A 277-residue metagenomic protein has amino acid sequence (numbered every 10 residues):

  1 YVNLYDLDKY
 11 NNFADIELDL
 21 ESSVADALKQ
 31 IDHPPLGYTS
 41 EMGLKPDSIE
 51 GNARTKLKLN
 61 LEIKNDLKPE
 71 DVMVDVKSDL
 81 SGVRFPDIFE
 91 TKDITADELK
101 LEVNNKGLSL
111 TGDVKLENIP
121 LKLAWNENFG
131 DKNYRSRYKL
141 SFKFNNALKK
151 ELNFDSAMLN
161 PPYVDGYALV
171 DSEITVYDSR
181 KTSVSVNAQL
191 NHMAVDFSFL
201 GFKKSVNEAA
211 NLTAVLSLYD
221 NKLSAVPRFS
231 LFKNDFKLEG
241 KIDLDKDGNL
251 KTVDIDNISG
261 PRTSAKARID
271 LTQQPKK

Functional and structural regions predicted by a protein language model:
Y5-D71, D75-F85, N126-E239, G248-K277: Extended amphipathic, helix-rich lipid-handling scaffolds
I88-T91: Short glycine/threonine-rich loop-to-helix capping motif typified by GTGT followed within a few residues by an Asp-Pro
A96-D97, L108-G112: Extended, hydrophobic alpha-helical segments in both membrane/secreted and soluble proteins
D97-V103, D243-D245: A short, surface-exposed beta-strand/turn
N104-K106, Y219: Structural motif
